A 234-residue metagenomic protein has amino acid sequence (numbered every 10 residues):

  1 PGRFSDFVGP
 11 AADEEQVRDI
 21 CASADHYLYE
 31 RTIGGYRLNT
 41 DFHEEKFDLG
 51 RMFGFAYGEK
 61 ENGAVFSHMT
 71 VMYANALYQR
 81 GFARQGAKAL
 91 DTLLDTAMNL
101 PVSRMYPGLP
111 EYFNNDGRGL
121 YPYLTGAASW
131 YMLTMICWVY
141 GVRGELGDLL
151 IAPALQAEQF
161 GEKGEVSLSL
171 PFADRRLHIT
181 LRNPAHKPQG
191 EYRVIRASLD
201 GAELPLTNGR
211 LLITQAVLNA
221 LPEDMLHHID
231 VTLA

Functional and structural regions predicted by a protein language model:
P1-D13, E61, T70, L77 (+1 more regions): Long, K/E/R/D-enriched contiguous segments that form extended
P1-E45: Extended ligand-binding clefts on enzyme/binding-domain cores
H26-E30, D41-H43, G54-N62, M72-A234: Non-catalytic C-terminal accessory modules of carbohydrate-active enzymes
F47-G50: Flexible internal linker/loop segments at domain or repeat junctions
